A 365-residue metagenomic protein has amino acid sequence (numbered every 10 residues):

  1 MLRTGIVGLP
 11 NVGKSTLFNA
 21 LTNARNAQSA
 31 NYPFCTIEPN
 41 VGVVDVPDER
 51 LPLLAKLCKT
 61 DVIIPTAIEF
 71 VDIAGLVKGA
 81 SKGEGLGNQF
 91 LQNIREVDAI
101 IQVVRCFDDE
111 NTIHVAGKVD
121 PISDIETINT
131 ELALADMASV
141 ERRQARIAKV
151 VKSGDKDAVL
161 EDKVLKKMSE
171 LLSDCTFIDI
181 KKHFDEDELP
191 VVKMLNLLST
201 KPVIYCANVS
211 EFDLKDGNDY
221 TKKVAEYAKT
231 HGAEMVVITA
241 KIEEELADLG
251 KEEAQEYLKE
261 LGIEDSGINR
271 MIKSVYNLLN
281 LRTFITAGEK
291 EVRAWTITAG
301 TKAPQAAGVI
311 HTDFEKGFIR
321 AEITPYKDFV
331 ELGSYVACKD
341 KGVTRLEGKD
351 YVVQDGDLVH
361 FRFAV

Functional and structural regions predicted by a protein language model:
M1-I113, I122, E141-R142, I147: Conserved G1/Walker A P-loop phosphate-binding module
L2-V7, V12, F18, R146-Q354 (+2 more regions): C-terminal-of-GTPase-core extension/linker across diverse P-loop GTPases
L21, G83-L86, V115-K118, N218-T221 (+1 more regions): Short, glycine/charged-enriched secondary-structure capping and boundary segments
A24, R50-L51, G75-V77, R105-N111 (+6 more regions): Conserved nucleotide-binding/hydrolysis micro-motifs of P-loop NTPases
T36, G85, Q89, L132 (+4 more regions): Alpha-helical initiation/capping and key positions within long helical/coiled-coil segments
L76-K82, G117-V119, E126-L132, V151-D157 (+2 more regions): Flexible beta-alpha connector loops of hexameric P-loop NTPases
L91, A133-M137, E141, V236 (+2 more regions): Short amphipathic alpha-helical segments with heptad-repeat character
R95, A99-Q102, F107-A135, S139-R142 (+2 more regions): Switch/coupling subdomain of P-loop NTPase systems
